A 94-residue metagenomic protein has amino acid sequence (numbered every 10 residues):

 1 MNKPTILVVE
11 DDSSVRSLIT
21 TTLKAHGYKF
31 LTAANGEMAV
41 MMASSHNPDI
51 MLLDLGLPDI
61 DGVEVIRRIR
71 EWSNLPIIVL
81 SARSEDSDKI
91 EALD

Functional and structural regions predicted by a protein language model:
M1-D94: N-terminal/domain-start alpha-helical segments
